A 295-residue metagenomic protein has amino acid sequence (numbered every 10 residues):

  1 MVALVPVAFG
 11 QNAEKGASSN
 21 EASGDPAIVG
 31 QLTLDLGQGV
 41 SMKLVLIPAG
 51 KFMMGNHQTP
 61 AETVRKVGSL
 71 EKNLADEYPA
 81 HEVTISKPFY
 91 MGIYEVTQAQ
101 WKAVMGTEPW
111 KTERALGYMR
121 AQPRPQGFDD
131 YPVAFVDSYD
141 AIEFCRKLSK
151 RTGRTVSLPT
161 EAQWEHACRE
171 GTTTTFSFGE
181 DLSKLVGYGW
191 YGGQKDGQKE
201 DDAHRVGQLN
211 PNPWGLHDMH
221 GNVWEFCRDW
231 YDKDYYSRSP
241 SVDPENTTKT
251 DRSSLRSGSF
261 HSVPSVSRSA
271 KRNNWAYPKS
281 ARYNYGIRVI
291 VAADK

Functional and structural regions predicted by a protein language model:
M1-P6: Bacterial N-terminal signal peptides
A8-G10: Boundary at the C-terminal end of the N-terminal hydrophobic targeting segment
N12-G37: N-terminal pre-domain segments of enzymes
Q38-M54: Mature N-terminal segment immediately following signal peptide/propeptide cleavage in secreted/periplasmic
M42, R154-T155, P211-W214: Short loop/turn microsegments at loop-to-beta-strand junctions
M54-G179, G187, R228-D232, Y236 (+1 more regions): Active-site microenvironments of metalloenzymes and redox enzymes
E62, V67-T84, T172-T173, D196-D202 (+1 more regions): Surface-exposed recognition segments
L185-L216: A short, contiguous structural element within a folded domain that forms the immediate neighborhood of a functional site
